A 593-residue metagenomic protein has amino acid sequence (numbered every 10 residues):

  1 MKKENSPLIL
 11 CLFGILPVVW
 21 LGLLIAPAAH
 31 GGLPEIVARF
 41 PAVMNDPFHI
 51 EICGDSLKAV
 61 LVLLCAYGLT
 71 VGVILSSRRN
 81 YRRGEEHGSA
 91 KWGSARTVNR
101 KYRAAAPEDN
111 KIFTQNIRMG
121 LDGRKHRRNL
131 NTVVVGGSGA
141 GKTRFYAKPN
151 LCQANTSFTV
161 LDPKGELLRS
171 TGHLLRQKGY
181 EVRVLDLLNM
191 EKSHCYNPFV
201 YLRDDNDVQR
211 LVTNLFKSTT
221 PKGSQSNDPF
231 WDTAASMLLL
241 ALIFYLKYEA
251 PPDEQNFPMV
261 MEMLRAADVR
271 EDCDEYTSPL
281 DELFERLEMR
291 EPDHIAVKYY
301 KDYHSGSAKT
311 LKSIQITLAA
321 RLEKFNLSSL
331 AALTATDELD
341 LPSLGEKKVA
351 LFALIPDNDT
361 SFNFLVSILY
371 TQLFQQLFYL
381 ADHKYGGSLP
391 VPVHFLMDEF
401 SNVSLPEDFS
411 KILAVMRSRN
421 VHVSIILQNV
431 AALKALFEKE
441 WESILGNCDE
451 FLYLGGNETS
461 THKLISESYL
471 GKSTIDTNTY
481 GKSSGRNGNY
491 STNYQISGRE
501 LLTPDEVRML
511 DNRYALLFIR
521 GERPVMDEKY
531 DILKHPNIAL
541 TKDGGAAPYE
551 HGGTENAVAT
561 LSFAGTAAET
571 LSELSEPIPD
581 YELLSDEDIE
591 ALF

Functional and structural regions predicted by a protein language model:
M1-A140, R144-P149, E191, K482-S483 (+2 more regions): Basic- and hydrophobic-enriched, low-structure N-terminal and domain-boundary segments that flank ATP-binding catalytic
P17, E35, H87, K91 (+7 more regions): Polar low-complexity intrinsically disordered regions enriched in Ser/Thr and small residues
K91-N99, E108-D109, F113-R124, R144-F145 (+7 more regions): A broad, low-specificity signal for short, low-complexity segments enriched in glycine/proline and polar/charged
R128-V421, L436-E440, G446, S497 (+3 more regions): P-loop NTPase motor domains
L413-L516: Conserved ATP-driven motor cores of ASCE-family P-loop NTPases powering translocation/secretion/packaging/pilus
Y530-D531: Short, surface-exposed polybasic-aromatic patches that bind anionic ligands, especially phosphate groups
